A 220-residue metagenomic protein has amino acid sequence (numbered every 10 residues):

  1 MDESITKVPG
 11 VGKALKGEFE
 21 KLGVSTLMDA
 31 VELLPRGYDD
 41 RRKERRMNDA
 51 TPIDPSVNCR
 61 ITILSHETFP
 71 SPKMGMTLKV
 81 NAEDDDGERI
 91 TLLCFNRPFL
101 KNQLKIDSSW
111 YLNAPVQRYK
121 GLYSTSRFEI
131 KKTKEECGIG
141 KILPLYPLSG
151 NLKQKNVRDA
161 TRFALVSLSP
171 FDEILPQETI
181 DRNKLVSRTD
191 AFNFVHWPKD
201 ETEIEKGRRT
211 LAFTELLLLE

Functional and structural regions predicted by a protein language model:
M1-E3, K43, N58-F69, N81-D86 (+1 more regions): Helix-loop junction hotspots and adjacent acidic micro-motifs that serve as functional foci
M1-P9, G17, L219: Long, highly charged, low-complexity intrinsically disordered interaction regions that mediate electrostatic DNA/RNA
L33-L64, T202: OB-fold nucleic-acid-binding modules
F69-E220: Upstream accessory/linker segments immediately N-terminal to the RecA-like ATPase cores of bacterial MutS and a subset
